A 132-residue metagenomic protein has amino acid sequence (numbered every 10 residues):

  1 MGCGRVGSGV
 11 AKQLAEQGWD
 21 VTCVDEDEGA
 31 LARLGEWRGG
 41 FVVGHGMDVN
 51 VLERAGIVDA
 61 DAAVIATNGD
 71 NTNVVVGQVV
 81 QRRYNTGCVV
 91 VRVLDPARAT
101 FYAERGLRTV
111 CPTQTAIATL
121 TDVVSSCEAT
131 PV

Functional and structural regions predicted by a protein language model:
M1-V132: Cytosolic regulatory regions of ion transport systems
